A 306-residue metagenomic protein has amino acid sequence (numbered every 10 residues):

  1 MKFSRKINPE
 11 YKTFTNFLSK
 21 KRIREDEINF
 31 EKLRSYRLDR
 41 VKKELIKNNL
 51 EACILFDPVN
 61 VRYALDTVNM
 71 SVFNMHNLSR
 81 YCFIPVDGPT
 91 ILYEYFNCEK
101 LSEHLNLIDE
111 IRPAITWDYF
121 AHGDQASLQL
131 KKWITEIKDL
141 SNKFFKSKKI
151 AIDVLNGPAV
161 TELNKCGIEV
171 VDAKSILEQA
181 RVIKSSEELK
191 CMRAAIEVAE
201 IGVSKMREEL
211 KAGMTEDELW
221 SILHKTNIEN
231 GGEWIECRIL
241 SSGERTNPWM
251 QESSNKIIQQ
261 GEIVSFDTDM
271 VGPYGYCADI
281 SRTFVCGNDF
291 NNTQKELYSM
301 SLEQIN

Functional and structural regions predicted by a protein language model:
M1-N306: Active-site neighborhoods and metal-handling regions in enzymes and metal-associated proteins
